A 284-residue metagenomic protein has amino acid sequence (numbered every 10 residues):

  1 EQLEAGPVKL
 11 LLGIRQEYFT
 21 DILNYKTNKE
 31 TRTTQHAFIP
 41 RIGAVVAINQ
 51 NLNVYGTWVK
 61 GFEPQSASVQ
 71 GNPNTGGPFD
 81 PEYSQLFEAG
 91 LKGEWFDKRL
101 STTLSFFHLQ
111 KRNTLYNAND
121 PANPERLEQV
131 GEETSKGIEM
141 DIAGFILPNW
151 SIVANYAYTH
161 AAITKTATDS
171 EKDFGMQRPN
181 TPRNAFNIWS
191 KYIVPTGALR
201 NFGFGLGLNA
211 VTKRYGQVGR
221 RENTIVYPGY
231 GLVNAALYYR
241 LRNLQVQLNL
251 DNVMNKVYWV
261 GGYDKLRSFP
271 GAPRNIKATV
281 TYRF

Functional and structural regions predicted by a protein language model:
E1-L3, I42-V46, A89-G93, M140-G144 (+6 more regions): Residues on the lipid-exposed face of transmembrane beta-strands in outer-membrane beta-barrel proteins
Q2-K111, S135, H160, K191 (+1 more regions): Structural signature of Gram-negative outer-membrane beta-barrels, strongest in the C-terminal barrel of TonB-dependent
G6-L10, Q50-L52, F96-L100, P148-W150 (+5 more regions): Outer-envelope beta-barrel architecture signal
P7, H108-Q110, E128-V218, M254 (+1 more regions): Gram-negative outer-membrane beta-barrel transporters
I22-K29, S66-N74, T114-A122, T159 (+3 more regions): Outer-membrane beta-barrel translocator domains and adjoining extracellular loop/strand segments of Gram-negative
K29-H36, G76-Y83, E128-T134, K172-R183 (+2 more regions): Replace "Gram-negative outer membrane beta-barrel proteins" with "bacterial and organellar outer membrane beta-barrel
A37-G43, S84-G90, R99, E133-D141 (+4 more regions): Transmembrane beta-barrel architecture of outer-membrane proteins
Q110, N209-G219, Y238-F284: C-terminal beta-signal and adjacent terminal beta-strands/loops of Gram-negative outer-membrane beta-barrel proteins
